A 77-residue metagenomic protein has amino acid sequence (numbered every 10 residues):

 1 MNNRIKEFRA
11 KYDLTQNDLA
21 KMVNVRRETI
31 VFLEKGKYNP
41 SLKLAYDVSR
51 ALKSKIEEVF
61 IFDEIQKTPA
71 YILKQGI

Functional and structural regions predicted by a protein language model:
N3-M22, K74-G76: Short basic helix-loop element that most often maps to the first helix and adjoining turn of HTH DNA-binding modules
L14, L19, L33, L42-L44 (+1 more regions): Generic leucine side-chain signal with a strong bias for well-ordered alpha-helical environments
N17, E28, E57: Key DNA-contact positions within bacterial/archaeal DNA-binding proteins
N24, K43-E58: DNA major-groove recognition helix of helix-turn-helix/homeodomain DNA-binding modules
V25-Y38: Recognition helix of helix-turn-helix/homeodomain-like DNA-binding domains that insert into the DNA major groove
K35, S54, E64: Short, conserved catalytic or interaction motifs in soluble domains
F60-I77: Short, charged recognition helix plus adjacent turn of helix-turn-helix-like nucleic-acid-binding domains
